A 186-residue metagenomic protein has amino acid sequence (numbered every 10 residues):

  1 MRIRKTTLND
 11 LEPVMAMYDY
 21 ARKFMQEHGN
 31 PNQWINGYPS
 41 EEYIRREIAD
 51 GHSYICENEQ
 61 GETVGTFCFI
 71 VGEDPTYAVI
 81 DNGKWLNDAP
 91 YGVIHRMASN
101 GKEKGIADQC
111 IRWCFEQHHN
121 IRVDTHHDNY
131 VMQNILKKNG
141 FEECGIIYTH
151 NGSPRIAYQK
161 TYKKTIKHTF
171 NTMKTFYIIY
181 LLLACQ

Functional and structural regions predicted by a protein language model:
R2-A16: A short beta-loop-alpha structural element at the N-terminal edge of CoA-dependent acyl/N-acetyltransferase catalytic
R22-E42: Conserved GNAT-fold acetyl-CoA-binding loop/helix
E42-I55, G72-P75: A short helix-loop-beta-strand connector motif used in the catalytic cores of GNAT acetyltransferases and, in some
D50-F67: Conserved beta-hairpin
C68-K102: Conserved acyl-donor/pantetheine-binding loop and adjacent beta-alpha core of acyl/acetyltransferases and related
S99-E116, N134-K138: Conserved acetyl-CoA-binding loop-helix of GNAT-fold acetyltransferases
D108, D128-G145, H150-S153: Conserved active-site alpha-helix within GNAT-family acetyltransferase domains
Q117-D128: Conserved GNAT acetyl-CoA-binding A-motif
